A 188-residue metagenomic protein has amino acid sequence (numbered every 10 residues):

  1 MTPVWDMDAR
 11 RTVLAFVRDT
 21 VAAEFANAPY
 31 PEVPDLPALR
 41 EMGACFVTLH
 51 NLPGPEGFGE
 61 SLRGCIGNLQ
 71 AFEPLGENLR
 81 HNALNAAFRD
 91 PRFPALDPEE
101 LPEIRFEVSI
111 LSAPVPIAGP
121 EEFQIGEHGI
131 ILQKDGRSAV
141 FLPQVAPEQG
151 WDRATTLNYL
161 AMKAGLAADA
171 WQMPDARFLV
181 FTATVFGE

Functional and structural regions predicted by a protein language model:
M1-E188: Basic nucleic-acid-binding interfaces
